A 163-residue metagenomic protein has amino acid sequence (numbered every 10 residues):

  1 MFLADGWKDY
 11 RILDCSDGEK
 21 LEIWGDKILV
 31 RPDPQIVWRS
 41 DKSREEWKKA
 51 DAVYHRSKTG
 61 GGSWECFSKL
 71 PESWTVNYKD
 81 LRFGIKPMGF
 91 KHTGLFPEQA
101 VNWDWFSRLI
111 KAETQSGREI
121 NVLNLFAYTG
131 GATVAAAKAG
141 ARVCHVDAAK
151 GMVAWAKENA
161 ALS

Functional and structural regions predicted by a protein language model:
M1-A4: N-terminal accessory targeting/assembly segments
W7-E22, L29-P97, D104: Non-catalytic substrate-recognition/targeting regions of SAM-dependent transferases
L21-W24, V122: Short, surface-exposed loop and linker segments with low hydrophobicity and enrichment for Pro/Ser/Thr
K27-I28, R142: Structural motif
S107-S163: Conserved SAM/SAH cofactor-binding pocket of Class I
